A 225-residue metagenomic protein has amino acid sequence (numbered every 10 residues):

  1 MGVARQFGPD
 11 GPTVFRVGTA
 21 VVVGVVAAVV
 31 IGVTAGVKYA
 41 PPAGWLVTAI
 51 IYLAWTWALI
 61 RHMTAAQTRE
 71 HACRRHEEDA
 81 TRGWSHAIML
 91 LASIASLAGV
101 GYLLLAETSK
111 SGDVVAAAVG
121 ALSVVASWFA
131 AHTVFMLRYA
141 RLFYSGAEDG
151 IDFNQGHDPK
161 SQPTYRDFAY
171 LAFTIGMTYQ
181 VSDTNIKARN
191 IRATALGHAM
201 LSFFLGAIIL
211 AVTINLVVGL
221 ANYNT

Functional and structural regions predicted by a protein language model:
D10-G36, I94: The first (N-terminal) embedded transmembrane alpha-helix
A20, S85-Y102, Y170-T174, I209: Hydrophobic alpha-helical transmembrane segments of multi-pass integral membrane proteins
G36-L53, A116-A131: Alpha-helical transmembrane segments
Y52-Q67, T133-S145: Membrane-water interface of transmembrane alpha-helices
R69-L91: Juxtamembrane helix-capping/reentrant segments at transmembrane boundaries
A92-V114, T174-R189: Alpha-helical transmembrane segments and their membrane-interface junctions in multi-pass membrane proteins
F143-A188: Membrane-proximal soluble regions of multi-pass membrane proteins
D167, L171-T174, T184-N222: Pore domain of cation channels
